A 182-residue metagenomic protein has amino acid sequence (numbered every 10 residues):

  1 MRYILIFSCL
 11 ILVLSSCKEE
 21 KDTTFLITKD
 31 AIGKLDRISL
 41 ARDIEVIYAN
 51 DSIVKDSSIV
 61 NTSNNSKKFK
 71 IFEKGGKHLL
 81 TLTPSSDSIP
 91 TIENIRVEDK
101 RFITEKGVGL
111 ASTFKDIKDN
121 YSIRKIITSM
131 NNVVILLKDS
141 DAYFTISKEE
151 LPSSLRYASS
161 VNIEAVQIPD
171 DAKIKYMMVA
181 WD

Functional and structural regions predicted by a protein language model:
M1-F25: Bacterial Sec-dependent N-terminal signal peptides
C17-M130, D139-S140, S160-D182: Short helix/turn-capping signatures at newly exposed starts of structured segments
I135: Mixed-charge (Asp/Glu-Lys/Arg
A142-S159: Long, compositionally biased
